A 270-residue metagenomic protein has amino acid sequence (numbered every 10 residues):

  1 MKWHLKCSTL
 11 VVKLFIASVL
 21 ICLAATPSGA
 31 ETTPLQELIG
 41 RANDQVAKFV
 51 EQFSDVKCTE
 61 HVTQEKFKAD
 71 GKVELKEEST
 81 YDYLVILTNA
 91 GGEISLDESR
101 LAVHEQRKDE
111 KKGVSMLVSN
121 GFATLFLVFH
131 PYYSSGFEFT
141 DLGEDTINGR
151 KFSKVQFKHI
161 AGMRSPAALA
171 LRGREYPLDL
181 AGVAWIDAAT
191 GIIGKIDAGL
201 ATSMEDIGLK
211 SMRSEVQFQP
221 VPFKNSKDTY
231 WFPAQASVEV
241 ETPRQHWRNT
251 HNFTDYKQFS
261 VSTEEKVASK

Functional and structural regions predicted by a protein language model:
M1-V12: N-terminal secretory signal peptides that target proteins for export/translocation
V11-A25: Bacterial N-terminal signal peptides
G29-A181, A188-K195, G199-Q235, E239-K270: Structured extracytoplasmic
